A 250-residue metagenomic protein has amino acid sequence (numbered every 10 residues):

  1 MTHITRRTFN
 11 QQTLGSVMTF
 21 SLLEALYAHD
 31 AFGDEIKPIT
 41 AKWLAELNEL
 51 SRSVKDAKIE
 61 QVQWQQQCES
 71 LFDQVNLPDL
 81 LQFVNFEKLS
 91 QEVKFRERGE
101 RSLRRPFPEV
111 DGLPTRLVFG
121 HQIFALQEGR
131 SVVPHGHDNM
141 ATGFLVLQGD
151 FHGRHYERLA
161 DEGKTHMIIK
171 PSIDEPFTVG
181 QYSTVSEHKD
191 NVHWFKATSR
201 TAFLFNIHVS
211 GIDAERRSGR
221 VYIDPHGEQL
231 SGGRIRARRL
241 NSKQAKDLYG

Functional and structural regions predicted by a protein language model:
M1-M18: N-terminal secretory signal peptides and thylakoid transit peptides that target proteins across membranes
L23-Q61: C-terminal segment of N-terminal export signals and the immediately downstream linker at the start of the mature
R98-E128: A short glycine-rich, His/Asp/Glu-containing loop-to-beta-strand
Q122-H137, E187-D190: Conserved short histidine dyad/triad with adjacent acidic residue
A141-H152: Glycine- and acidic-residue-biased ligand/ion/polar-headgroup-sensing regions
G143-L145, S199-D213: A short hydrophobic beta-strand segment most commonly corresponding to one strand of the jelly-roll/cupin
A160, K164-D190: Short acidic-glycine-tyrosine-enriched beta hairpin
F195-A197: Asparagine-centered strand-capping/turn motif at beta-strand->loop junctions
